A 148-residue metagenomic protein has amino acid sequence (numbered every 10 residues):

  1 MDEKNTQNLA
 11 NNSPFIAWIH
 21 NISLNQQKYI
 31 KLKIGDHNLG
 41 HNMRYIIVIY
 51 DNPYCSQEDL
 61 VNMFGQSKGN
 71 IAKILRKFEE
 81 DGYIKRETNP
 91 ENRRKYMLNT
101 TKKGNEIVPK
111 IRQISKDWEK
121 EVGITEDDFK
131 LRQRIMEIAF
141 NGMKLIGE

Functional and structural regions predicted by a protein language model:
M1-H37: N-terminal leader segment of winged-helix/HTH proteins
L24, K28, L32, E80 (+2 more regions): Regular, well-ordered alpha-helical segments
L24, K28-N70: N-terminal helix-turn-helix DNA-binding core of bacterial DNA-binding proteins
G35-M43, T101, I124-F129: Short helix-coil-helix linker/hinge
P53-M97, T101: Canonical helix-turn-helix DNA-binding module
P109-E148: Terminal interaction helix/tail motif
